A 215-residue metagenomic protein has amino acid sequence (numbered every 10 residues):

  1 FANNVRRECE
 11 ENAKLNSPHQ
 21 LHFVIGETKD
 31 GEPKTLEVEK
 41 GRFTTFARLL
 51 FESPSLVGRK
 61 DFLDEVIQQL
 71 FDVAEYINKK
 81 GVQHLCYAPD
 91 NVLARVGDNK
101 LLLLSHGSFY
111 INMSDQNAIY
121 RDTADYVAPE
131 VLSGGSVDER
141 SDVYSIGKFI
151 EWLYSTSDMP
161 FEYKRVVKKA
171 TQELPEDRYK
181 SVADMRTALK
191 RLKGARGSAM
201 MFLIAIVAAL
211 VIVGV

Functional and structural regions predicted by a protein language model:
F1-P18: ATP-binding glycine-rich loop module of kinase domains
H22-K34: Short beta-strand micro-motifs within the conserved protein kinase catalytic domain, predominantly in the N-lobe
E52-Q69: Activation segment of protein kinase catalytic domains, centered on the conserved DFG
A74-V96: Catalytic-loop of the protein kinase fold
Q116-E130: Conserved activation segment of eukaryotic-like protein kinases, specifically the C-terminal portion of the activation
D142: Conserved catalytic-loop aspartate of Hanks-type protein kinases
S157-E173: Conserved C-terminal C-lobe helix
R178: Conserved HRD-motif arginine in the catalytic loop of eukaryotic-like protein kinases
